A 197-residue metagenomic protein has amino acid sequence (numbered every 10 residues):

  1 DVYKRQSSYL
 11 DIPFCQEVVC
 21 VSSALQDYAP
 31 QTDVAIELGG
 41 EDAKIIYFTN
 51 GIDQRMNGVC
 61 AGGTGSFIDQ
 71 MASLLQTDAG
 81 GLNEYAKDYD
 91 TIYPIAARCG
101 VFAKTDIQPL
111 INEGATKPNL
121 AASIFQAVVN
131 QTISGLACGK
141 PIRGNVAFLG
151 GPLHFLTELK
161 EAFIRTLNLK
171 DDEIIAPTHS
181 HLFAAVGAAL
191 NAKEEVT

Functional and structural regions predicted by a protein language model:
D1-Y3: Short, small-residue-biased leader/transition segments that mark boundaries at the very start of proteins
R5, A137-T166, P177-H181: Glycine-rich phosphate-binding loops at beta-strand->alpha-helix junctions
P13-S22, I36-G40, R55-G63, S123-F125 (+2 more regions): Active-site nucleophile and cofactor-binding loops and adjacent substrate-binding regions of central metabolic enzymes
T32-T49: Gly/Thr-rich phosphate-binding beta-strand-loop-beta motif of the actin/hexokinase/Hsp70
N50-T91, C99, L190: Glycine-rich phosphate-binding loop plus the immediately following alpha-helix
I68-Q70, I175-T197: Glycine-rich phosphate-binding/hydrolytic loop that grips phosphoryl groups
A103-C138, H181: Adenine-nucleotide phosphate-binding core of ATP-dependent small-molecule kinases
